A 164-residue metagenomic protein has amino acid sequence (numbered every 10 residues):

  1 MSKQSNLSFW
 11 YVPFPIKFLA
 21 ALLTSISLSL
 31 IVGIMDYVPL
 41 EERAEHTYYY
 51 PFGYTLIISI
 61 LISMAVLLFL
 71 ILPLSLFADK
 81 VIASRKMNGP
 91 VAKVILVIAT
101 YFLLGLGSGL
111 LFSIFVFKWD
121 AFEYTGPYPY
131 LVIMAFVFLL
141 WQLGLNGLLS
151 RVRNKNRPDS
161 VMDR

Functional and structural regions predicted by a protein language model:
M1-R164: Juxtamembrane/disordered regions of integral membrane proteins
